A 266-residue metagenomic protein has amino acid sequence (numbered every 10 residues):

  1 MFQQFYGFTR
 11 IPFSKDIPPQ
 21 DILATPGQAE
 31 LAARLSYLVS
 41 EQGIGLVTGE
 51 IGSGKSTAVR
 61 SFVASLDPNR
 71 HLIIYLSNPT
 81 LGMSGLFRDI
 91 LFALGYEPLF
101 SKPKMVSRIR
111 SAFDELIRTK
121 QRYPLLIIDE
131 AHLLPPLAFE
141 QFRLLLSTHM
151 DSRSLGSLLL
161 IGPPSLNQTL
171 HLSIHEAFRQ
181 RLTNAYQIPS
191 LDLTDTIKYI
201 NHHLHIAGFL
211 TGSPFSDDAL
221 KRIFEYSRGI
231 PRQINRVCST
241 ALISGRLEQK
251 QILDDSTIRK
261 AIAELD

Functional and structural regions predicted by a protein language model:
M1-E41, A263: A short, basic N-terminal segment
Q3, G82-G85, E97-Q141, M150-S154 (+4 more regions): Mid-core helix/loop region of P-loop NTP-binding domains shared across ATPases and GTPases
I11-F13, H71-I73, L81-F100: Conserved NTP-binding/hydrolysis module of P-loop NTPases
E41-S61: Walker A/P-loop nucleotide-binding motif
V63-L66, L166-R181: Short regulatory helix/loop adjacent to the ATP-binding pocket of P-loop NTPases
L76-P79, T169-L170, T183-T196: Conserved AAA+ ATPase "SRH/arginine-finger" region at the nucleotide-binding site
F92-L94, P164-S165, S173, L191-L210: Conserved AAA+ ATPase "sensor/coupling" helix adjacent to the nucleotide-binding pocket
H205-D266: C-terminal alpha-helical "lid" subdomain
